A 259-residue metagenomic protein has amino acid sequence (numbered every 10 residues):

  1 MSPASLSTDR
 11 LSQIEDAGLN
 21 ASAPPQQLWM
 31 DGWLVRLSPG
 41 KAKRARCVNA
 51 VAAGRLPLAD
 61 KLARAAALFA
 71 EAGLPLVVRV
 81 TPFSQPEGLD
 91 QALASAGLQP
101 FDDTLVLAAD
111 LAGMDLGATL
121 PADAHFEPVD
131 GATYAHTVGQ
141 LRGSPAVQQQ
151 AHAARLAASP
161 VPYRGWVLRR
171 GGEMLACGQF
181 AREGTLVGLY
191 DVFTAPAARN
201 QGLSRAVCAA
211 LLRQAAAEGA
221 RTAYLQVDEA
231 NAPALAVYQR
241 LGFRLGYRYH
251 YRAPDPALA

Functional and structural regions predicted by a protein language model:
M1-D16, T104-L105, G113-R155, E173 (+1 more regions): Short amphipathic alpha-helix that is part of the acyltransferase structural core
M1-E71, Q85, V147: N-terminal charged segments
L56-A132, R252: Acyl-donor-binding surface of acyltransferase catalytic domains
L58-A66, D191-P196, N200-A217, A236-R240: Conserved acetyl-CoA-binding loop-helix of GNAT-fold acetyltransferases
A72-P82, A215-Q226: Conserved GNAT acetyl-CoA-binding A-motif
R79-E87, L225-L235, R252-L258: Conserved beta-strand-loop-alpha-helix junction that forms the acyl-donor binding cleft
Q85-P100, Q201, R205, E229-R248: Conserved active-site alpha-helix within GNAT-family acetyltransferase domains
A151-A195: A conserved beta-strand-loop-helix scaffold within acyl/acetyltransferase catalytic domains
